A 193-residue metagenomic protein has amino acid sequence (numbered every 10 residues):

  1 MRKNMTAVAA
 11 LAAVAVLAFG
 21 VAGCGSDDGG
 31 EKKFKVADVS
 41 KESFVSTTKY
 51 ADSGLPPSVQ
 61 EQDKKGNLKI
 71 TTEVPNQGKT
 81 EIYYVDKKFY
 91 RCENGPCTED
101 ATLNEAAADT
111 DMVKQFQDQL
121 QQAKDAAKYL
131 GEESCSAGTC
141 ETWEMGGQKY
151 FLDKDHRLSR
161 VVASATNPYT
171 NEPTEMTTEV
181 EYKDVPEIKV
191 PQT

Functional and structural regions predicted by a protein language model:
R2-N67, D184-T193: N-terminal leader/targeting segments and the immediate start of mature chains
G25, R91-T98, S134-E141: Sequence contexts marking disulfide-bonded cysteines in secreted/extracellular proteins
V39-T47, K64-T71, C135-E144, R157-V161: Short, hydrophobic/aromatic-rich segments at coil-to-beta transitions
V59-K114, S164-T166: An acidic-aromatic
Q62, E133, F151-L152: Hydrophobic alpha-helical segments, especially N-terminal targeting/anchoring helices
E73-P75, G138-T193: Gly/Pro-enriched, hydrophobic low-complexity segments that function as extracytoplasmic propeptides/linkers
L120-T139: Short Gly/Thr-rich strand-loop-strand
